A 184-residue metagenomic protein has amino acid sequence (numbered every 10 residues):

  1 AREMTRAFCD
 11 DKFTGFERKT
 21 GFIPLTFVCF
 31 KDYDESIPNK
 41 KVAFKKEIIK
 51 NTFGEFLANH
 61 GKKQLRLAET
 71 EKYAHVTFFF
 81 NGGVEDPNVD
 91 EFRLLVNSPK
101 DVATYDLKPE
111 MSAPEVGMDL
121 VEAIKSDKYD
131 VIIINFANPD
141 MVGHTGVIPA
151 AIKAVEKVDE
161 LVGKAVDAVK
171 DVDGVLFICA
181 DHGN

Functional and structural regions predicted by a protein language model:
A1-N184: Feature captures the catalytic ectodomains and active-site-proximal regions of enzymes that hydrolyze or transfer
